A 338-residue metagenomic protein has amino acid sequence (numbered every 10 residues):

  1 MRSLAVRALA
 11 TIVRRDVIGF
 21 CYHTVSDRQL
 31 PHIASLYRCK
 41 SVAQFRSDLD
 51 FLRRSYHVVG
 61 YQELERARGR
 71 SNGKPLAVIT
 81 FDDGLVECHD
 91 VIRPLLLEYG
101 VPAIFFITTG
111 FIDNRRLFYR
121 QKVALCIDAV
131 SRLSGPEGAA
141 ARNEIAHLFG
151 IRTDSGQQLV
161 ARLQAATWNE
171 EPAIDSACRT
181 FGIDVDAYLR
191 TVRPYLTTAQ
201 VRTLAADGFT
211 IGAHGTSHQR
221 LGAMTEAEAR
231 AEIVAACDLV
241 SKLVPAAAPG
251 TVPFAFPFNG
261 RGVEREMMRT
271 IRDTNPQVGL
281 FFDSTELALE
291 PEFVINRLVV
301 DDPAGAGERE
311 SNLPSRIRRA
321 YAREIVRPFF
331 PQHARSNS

Functional and structural regions predicted by a protein language model:
M1-T80, E87, F118, K122-L125 (+1 more regions): C-terminal active-site subregion of NodB/CE4 polysaccharide deacetylases
I18, V25-Q29, A43, Y99 (+4 more regions): Catalytic domains that recognize anionic headgroups
C21, R115-D207: Extended, charge-rich helix/loop segments that form flexible, surface "patches" used to engage negatively charged
S26-D27, I112, G215-R220: Conserved radical SAM core fold
R53, L95-Y99, L196-G212, V240-L243 (+2 more regions): Acidic (Asp/Glu)-rich catalytic clusters
N72-G73, L85, P94-F106, Q157-V185 (+3 more regions): CE4/NodB-like, metal-dependent polysaccharide N-deacetylase domain that modifies extracellular/periplasmic N-acetylated
P75-F149: Acidic/aromatic-lined carbohydrate-recognition and catalytic surfaces of CAZymes acting on diverse glycans
